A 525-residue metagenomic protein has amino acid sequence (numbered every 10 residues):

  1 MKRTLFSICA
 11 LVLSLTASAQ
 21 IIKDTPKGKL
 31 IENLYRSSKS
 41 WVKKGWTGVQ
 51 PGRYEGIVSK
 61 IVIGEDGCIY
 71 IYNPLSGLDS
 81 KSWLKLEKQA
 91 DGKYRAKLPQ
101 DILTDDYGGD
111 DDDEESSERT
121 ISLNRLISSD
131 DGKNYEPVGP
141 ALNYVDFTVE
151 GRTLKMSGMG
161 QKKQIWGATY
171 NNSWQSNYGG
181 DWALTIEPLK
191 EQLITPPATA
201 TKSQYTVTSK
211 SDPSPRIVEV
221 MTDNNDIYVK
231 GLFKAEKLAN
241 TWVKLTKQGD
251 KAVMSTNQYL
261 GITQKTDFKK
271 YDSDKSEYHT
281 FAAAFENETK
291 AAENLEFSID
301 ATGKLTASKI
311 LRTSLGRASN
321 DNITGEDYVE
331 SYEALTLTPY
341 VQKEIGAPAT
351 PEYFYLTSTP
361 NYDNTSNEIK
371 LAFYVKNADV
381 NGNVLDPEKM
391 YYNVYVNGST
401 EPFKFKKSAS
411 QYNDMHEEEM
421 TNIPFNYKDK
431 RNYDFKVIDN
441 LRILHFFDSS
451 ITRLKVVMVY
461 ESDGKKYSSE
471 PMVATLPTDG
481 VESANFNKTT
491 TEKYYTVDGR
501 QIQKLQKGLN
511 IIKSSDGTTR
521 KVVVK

Functional and structural regions predicted by a protein language model:
K2-R3, T478-D479, I511-K525: C-terminal tail/sorting-segment detector
A10-S18: Hydrophobic h-region of N-terminal signal peptides that target proteins for export in Gram-negative bacteria
Q20-L34, G158-S203, S214-R216, R312-Y355: Edge beta-strand at a domain terminus
Y54-P140, D223-E286, K290: Predominantly extracellular/secreted and cell-surface proteins with exposed, flexible low-complexity segments
I71, V229, T478-A484, G499 (+2 more regions): Terminal processing/anchoring signals of secreted or surface-associated proteins and related intramolecular
E344-T357, K465-R500: Residue-level detector of functionally pivotal "anchor" positions at catalytic/ligand-binding pockets or at interdomain
E368, K376-E417: Solvent-exposed loop/turn segments flanking beta-strands in beta-repeat/beta-sandwich domains
F446-D463: Beta-strand-rich modules
